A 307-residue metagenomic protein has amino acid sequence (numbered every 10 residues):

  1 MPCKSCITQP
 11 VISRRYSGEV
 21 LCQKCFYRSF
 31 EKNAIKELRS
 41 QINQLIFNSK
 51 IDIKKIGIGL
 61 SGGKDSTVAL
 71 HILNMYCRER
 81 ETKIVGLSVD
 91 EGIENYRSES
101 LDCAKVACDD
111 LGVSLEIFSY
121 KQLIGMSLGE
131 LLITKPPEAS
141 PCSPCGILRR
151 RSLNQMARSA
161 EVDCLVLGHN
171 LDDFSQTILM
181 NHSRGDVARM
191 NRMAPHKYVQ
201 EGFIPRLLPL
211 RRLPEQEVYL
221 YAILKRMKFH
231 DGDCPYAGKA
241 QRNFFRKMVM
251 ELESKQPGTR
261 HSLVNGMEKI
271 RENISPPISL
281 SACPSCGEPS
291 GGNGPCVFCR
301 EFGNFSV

Functional and structural regions predicted by a protein language model:
P2-N191, H196, R212-K225, C296: ATP-dependent adenylation/nucleotidyltransferase module used to activate substrates
I35, D172-T177, H182-R211, E215-Q216 (+1 more regions): Flexible helical/loop "lid" subdomain adjacent to adenine-nucleotide binding pockets
